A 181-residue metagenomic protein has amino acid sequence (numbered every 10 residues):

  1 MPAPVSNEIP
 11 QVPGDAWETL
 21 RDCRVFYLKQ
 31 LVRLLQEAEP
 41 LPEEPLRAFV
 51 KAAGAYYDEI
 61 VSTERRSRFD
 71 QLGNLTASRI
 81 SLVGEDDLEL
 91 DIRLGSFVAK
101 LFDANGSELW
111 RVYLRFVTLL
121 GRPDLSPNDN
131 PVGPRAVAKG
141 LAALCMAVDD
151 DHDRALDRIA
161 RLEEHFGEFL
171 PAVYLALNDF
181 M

Functional and structural regions predicted by a protein language model:
M1-M181: Extended, low-complexity, amphipathic alpha-helical coiled-coil/linker regions that act as scaffolds and localization
